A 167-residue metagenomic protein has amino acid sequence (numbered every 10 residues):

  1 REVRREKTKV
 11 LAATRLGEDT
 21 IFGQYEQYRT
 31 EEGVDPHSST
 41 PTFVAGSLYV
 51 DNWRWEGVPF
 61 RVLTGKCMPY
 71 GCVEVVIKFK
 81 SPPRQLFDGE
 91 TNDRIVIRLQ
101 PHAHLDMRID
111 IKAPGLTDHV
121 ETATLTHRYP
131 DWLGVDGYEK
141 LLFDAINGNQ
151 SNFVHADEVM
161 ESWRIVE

Functional and structural regions predicted by a protein language model:
R1-E167: Secretory/organelle targeting and membrane-embedding segments
